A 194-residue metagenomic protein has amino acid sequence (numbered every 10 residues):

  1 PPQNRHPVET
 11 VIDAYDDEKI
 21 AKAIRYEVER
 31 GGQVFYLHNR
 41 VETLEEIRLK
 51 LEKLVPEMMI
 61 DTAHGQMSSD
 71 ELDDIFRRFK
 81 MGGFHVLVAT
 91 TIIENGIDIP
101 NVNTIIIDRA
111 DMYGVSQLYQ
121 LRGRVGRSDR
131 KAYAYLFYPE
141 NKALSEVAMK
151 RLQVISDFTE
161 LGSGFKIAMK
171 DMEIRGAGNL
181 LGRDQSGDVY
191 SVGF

Functional and structural regions predicted by a protein language model:
P1-R5: A short helix-turn-beta junction within AAA+ P-loop NTPase domains corresponding to the substrate/partner-engaging
V8-I12: Acyl-group handling in specialized metabolite and lipid biosynthesis
D17-G32, N39, T43-E46, K50-F194: C-terminal helicase module of SF1/SF2 nucleic-acid helicases/translocases
